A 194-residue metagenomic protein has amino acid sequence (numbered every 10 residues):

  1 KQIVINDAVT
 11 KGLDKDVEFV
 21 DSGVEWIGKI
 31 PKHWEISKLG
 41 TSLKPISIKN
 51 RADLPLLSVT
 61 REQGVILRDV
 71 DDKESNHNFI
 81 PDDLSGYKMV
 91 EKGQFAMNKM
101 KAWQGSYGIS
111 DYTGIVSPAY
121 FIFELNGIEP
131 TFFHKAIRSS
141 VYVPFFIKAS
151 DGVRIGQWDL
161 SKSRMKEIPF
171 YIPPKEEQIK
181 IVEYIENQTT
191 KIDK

Functional and structural regions predicted by a protein language model:
K1-E18, E35, I172-K194: Amphipathic alpha-helical coiled-coil/heptad-repeat segments
Q2, T10, D21-V24, E62 (+3 more regions): ATP/adenylate-binding site constellation spanning eukaryotic-like Ser/Thr protein kinases, ABC-transporter
L13, S47-P55, V141, F145: Proline-centered turn/helix-capping motifs that create local helix->coil transitions or kinks
D21-A52, E167, K175, I179: Non-catalytic DNA-recognition/assembly elements of restriction-modification systems
S22-G23, G40-K92: Sequence-specific dsDNA recognition surfaces
W26-K29, N78-P81, F121-L125, K166-I172: Short, well-ordered beta-strand elements within core beta-sheets of diverse protein domains
T41, F132-K135, F145, E167 (+2 more regions): Short, solvent-exposed alpha-helical surface patches in well-structured domains
Y87-K88, K92-M165: A short beta-sheet element
